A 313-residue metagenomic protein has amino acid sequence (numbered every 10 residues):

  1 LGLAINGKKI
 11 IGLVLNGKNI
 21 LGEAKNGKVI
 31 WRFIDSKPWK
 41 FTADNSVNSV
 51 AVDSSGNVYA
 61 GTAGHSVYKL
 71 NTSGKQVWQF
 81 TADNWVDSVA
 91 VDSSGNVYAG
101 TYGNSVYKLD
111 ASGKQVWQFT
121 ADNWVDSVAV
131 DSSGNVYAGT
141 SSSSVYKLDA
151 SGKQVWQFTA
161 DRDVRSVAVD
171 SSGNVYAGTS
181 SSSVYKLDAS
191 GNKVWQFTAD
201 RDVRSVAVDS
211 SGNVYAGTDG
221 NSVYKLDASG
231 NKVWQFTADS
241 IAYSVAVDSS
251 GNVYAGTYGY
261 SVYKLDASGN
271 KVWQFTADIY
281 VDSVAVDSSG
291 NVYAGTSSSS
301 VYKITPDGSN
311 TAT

Functional and structural regions predicted by a protein language model:
L1-R32: Intrinsically disordered, compositionally biased repeat/linker segments
R32-T313: Flexible "stalk/tail and boundary" regions
